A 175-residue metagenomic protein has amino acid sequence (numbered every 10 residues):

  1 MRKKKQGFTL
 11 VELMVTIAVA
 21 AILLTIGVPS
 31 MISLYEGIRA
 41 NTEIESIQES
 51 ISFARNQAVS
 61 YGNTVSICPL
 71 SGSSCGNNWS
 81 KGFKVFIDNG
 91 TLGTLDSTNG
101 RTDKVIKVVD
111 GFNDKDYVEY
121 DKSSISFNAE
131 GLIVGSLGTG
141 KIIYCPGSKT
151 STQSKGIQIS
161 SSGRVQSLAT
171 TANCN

Functional and structural regions predicted by a protein language model:
M1-L10: N-terminal leader/signal peptides at the extreme start of proteins
R2, I26-N41, Q48, S52 (+3 more regions): N-terminal helix-rich module
Q6, I17-A20, E130, S162: Short glycine-rich loop/turn motifs that provide flexible caps or phosphate-binding loops at active sites
E12, E43: Acidic-residue sensor for enzyme active/binding pockets
M14-S30: Alpha-helical hydrophobic helix detector
